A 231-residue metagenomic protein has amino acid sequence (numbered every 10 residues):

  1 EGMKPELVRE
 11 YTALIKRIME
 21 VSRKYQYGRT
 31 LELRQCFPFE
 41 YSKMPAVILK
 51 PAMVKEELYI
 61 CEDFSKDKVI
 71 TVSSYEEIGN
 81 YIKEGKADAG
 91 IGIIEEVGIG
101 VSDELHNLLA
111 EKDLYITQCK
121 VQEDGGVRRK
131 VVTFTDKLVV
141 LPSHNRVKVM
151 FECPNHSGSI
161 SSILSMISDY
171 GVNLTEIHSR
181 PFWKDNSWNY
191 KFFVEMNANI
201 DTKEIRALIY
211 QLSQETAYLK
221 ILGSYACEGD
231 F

Functional and structural regions predicted by a protein language model:
E1-F231: Domain-level signature for soluble enzymes in the chorismate/prephenate branch of the shikimate pathway
